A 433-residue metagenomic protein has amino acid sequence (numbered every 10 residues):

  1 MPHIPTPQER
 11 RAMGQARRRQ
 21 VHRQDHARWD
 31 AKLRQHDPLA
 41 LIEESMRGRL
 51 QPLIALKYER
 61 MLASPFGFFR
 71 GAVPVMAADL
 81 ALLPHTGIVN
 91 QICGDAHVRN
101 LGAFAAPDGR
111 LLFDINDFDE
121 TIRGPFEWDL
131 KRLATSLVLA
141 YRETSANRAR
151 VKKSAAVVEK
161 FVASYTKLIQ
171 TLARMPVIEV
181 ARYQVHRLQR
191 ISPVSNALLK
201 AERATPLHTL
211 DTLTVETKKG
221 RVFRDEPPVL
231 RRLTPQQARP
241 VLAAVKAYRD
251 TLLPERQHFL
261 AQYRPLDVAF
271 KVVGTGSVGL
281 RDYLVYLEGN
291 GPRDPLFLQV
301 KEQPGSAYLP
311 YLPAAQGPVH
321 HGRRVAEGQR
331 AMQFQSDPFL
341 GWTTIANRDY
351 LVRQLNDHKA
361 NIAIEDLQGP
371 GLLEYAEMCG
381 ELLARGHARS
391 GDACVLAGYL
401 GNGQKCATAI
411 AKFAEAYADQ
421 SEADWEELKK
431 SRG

Functional and structural regions predicted by a protein language model:
H3-C93, V98-A201, D250-G433: Conserved ATP-binding subdomain of kinase catalytic cores across diverse folds
Q184-A244: Long, low-complexity segments enriched in small/aliphatic residues
